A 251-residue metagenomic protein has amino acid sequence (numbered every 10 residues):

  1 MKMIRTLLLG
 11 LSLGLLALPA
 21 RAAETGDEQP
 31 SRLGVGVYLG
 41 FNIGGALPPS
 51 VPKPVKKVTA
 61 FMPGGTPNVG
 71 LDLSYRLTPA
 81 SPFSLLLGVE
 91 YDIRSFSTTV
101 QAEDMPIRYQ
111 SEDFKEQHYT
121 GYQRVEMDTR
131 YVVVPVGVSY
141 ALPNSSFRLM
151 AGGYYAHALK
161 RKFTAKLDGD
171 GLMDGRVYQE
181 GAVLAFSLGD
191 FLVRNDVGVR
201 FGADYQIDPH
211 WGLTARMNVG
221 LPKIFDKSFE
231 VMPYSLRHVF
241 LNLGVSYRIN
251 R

Functional and structural regions predicted by a protein language model:
M1-S31, N250-R251: Cleavable N-terminal export/targeting peptides
L18, D128-S139, G152: Short, proline-centered helix/strand-breaking motifs
A22-R76, S146, R248-N250: Short glycine/proline- and aromatic-enriched beta-strand/turn motifs that initiate or cap beta-hairpins
L33-V35, G65-L71, V132-V136, V197-F201 (+1 more regions): Hydrophobic, lipid-facing positions within transmembrane beta-strands of outer-membrane proteins
V37-I43, L87-I93, V138, A151-H157 (+2 more regions): Transmembrane beta-barrel strands of outer-membrane/channel proteins
G45-G64, R94-R130, A158-D196, R200 (+1 more regions): Extracellular/periplasm-exposed beta-strand and loop segments of Gram-negative cell-envelope proteins, dominated by
S81-L85, S145-F147, P209-A215, R251: Repeated loop/turn-to-beta-strand initiation elements of outer-membrane beta-barrel proteins
Y205, R237-R251: Outer-membrane beta-barrel "beta-signal"
